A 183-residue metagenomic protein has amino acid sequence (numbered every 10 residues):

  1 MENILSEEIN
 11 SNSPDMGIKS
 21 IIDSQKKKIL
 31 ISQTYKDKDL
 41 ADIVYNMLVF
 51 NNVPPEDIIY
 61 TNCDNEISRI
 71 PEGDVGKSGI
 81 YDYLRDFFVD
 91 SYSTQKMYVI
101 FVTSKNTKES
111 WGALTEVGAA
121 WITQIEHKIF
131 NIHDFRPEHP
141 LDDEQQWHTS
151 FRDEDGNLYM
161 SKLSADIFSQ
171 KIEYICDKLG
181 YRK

Functional and structural regions predicted by a protein language model:
M1-K27, K38-I43, F50, H133-K183: C-terminal interaction surface of TIR/SEFIR-family domains
M1-V99, W121-T123: Conserved N-terminal substructure of TIR/SEFIR domains
V44-N46, D74-V75, L114-V117, D143-W147: Short, glycine/charged-enriched secondary-structure capping and boundary segments
D64, K105-N106, I125-P140: Short beta-alpha junction loops
S68-I70, K108-L114, R136-E144: Switch/connector loops and helix/strand junctions flanking conserved nucleotide-binding motifs in nucleotide-processing
K105-T123: Conserved TIR/SEFIR loop-to-helix hotspot centered on a Trp-containing motif with a nearby acidic residue
